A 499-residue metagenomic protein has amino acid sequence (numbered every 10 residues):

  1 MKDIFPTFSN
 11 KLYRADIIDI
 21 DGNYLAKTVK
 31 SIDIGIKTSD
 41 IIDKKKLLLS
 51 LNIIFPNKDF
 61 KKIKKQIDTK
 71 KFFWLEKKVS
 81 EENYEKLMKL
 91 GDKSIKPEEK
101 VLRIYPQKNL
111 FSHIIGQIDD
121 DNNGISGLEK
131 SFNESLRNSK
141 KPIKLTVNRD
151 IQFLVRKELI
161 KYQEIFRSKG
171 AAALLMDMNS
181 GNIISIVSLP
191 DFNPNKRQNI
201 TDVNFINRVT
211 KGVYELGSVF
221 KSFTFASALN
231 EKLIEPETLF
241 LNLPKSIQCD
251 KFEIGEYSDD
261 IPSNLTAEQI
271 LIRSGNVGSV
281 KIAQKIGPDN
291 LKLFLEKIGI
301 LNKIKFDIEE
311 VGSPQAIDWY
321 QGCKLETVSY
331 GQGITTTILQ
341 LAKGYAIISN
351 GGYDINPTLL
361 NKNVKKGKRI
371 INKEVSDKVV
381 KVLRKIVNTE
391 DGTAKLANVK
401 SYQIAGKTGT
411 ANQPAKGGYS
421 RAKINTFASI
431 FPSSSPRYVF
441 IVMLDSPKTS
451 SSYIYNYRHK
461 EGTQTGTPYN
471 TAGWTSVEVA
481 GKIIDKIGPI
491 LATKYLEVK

Functional and structural regions predicted by a protein language model:
M1-T7: Aromatic-capped interface at the extracytoplasmic side of an N-terminal signal-anchor transmembrane helix
S9-A26, L174-M176: Active-site and channel-lining beta-strand-loop segments that bind or position nucleotide-derived/phosphorylated
S9-Y13, F166-G170, L241: Short, small/polar residue-rich loop motifs at catalytic or cofactor-binding pockets
N10, K27-D33, S39, I118-D121 (+1 more regions): Short beta->alpha transition motifs characteristic of CBS
Y24-A26, A173, D177-S218, F223-E461 (+4 more regions): Beta-lactam-recognizing serine transpeptidase/beta-lactamase-like catalytic domain environment
T28, L49-I53, K65-K141, L145 (+2 more regions): Small/polar-residue-rich segments within soluble enzyme cores
K45-L49, I53, E85, K89 (+17 more regions): Solvent-exposed, polar/charged alpha-helical surfaces in well-ordered, non-transmembrane soluble domains, broadly
F72, S135-A171, N179: Conserved, well-ordered alpha-helix/loop/beta-strand core segments that scaffold catalytic motifs
